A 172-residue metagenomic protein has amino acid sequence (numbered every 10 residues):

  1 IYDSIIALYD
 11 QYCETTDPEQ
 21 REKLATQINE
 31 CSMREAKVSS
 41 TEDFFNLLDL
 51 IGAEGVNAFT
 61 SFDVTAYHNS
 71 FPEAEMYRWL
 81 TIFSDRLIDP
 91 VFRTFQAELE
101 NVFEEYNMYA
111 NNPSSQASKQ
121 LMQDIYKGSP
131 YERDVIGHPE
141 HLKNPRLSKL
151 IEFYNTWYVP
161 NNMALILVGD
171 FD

Functional and structural regions predicted by a protein language model:
I1-D172: Charge-rich, well-structured scaffold segments of protease-associated domains
